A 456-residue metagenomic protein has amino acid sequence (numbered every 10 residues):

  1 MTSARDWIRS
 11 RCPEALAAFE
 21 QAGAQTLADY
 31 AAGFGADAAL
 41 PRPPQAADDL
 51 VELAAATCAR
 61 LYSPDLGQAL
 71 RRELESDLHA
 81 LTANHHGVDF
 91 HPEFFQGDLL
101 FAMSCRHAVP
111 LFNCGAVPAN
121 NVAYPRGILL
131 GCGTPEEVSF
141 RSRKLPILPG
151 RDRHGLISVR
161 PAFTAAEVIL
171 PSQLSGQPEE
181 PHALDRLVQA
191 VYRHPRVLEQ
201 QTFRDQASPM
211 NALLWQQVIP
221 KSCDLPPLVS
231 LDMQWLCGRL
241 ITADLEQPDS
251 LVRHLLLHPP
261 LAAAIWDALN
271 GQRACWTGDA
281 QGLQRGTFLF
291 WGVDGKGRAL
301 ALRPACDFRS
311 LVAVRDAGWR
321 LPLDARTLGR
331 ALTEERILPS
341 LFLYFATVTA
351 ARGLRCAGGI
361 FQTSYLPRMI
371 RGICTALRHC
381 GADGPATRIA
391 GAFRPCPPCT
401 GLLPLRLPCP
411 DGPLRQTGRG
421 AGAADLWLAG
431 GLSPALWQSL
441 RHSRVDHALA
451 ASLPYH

Functional and structural regions predicted by a protein language model:
M1-H86, R160-A165: N-terminal regions that are enriched for targeting/export leaders and immediately downstream pro/stem segments
I8, Q173-R320, L328-E334, P339 (+2 more regions): Aromatic-residue-lined binding/catalytic grooves and analogous aromatic/hydrophobic interfacial grooves in multimeric
G67-H79, V188-Q189, L332-T347: Active-site-adjacent bridging/hinge elements
L78-G87, H194-Q201, T347-A357: Glycine- and acidic
H91-A108: Histidine-anchored nucleotide/phosphate-binding helix
N113-N211: Internal, well-ordered alpha/beta segment that forms a basic, Gly-enriched binding/recognition surface
T363-L377: Short active-site loop/helix that positions an aromatic residue
H379-D411: Charge-dense polyanion-binding interfaces
